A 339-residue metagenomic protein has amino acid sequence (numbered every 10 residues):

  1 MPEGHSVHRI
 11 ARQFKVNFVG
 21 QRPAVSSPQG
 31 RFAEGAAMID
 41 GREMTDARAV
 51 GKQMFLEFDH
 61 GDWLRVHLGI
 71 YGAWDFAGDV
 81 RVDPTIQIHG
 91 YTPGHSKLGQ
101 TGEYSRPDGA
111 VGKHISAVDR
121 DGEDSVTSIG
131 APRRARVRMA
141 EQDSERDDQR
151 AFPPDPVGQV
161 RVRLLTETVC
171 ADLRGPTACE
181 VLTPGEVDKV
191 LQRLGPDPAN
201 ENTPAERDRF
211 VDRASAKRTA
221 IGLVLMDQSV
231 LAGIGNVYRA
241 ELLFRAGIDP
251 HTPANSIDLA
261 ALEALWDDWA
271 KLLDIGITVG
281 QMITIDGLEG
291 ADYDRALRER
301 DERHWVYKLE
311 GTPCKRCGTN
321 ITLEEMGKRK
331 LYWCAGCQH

Functional and structural regions predicted by a protein language model:
M1-H339: Structured catalytic/nucleic-acid-binding cores of DNA maintenance enzymes
